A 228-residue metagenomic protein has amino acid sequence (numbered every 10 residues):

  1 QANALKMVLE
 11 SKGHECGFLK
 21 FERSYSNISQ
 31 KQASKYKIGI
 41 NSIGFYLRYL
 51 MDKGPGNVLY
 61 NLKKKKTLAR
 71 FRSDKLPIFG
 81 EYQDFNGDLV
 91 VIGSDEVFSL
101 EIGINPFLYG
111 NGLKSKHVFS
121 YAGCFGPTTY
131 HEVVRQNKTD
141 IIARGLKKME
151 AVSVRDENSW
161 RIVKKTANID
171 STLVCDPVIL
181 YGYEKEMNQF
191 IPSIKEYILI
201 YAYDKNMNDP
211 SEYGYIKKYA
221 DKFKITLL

Functional and structural regions predicted by a protein language model:
A2, L9-E10, V163, A220: Hydrophobic alpha-helical packing residues
N3-R144, F190-S193: Aromatic- and Gly/Pro-rich donor/ligand-binding loops that form nucleotide- or phosphate-bearing donor binding pockets
E15-G17, V118-F119, D170-T172, I225-L227: Hydrophobic anchor at the start of a short beta-strand that flanks the dinucleotide cofactor-binding loop
F98-L100, R161, M207: Short glycine-rich, flexible loops that bind phosphorylated cofactors or substrates
F119-P127, N158-V163, I200-K205, E212-L228: Catalytic donor nucleotide-activated moiety binding site of glycosyltransferases and closely related
M149-D156: A short beta-strand/loop micro-motif in the catalytic core of glycosyltransferases that engages the nucleotide-sugar
W160-V178: Helix-loop-beta element that forms the nucleotide-linked donor phosphate-binding surface in glycosyltransferases
P177-M187, P192-I194: Hydrophobic alpha-helical positions that pack around
